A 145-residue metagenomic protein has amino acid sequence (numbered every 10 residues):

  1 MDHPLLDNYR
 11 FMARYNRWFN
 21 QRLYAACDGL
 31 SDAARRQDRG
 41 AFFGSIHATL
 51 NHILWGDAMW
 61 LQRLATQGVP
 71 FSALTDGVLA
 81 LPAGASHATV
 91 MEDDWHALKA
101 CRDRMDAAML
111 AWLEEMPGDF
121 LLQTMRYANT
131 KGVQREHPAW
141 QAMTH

Functional and structural regions predicted by a protein language model:
M1-P4, G44-I46: Short, charged low-complexity linear motifs
D2-P4, L54-V133: Short, helix-capping/interhelical loops that line the mouth of catalytic, cofactor-, or ligand-binding pockets
Y9-M12, T49, L98-C101, M105: Amphipathic alpha-helix face/heptad-repeat signature
R10-A25, G29-P82, Y127-H145: Short, contiguous alpha-helical
